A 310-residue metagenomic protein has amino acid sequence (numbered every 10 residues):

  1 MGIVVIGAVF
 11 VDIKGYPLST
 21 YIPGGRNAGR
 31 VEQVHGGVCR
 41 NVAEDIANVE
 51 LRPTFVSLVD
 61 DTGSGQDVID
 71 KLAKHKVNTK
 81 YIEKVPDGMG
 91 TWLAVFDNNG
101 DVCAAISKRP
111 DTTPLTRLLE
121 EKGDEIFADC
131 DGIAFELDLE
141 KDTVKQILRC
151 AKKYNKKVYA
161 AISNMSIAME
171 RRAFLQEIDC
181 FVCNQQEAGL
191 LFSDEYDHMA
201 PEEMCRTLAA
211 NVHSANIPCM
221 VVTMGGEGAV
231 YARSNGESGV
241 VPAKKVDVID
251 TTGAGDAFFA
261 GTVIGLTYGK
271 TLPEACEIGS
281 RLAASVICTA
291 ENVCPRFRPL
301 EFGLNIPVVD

Functional and structural regions predicted by a protein language model:
M1-D70, K74, W92: Glycine-rich phosphate/adenosyl-contacting loop at the front of the ribokinase-like
I3, H198-D310: Conserved phosphate-binding/catalytic region of the ribokinase-like
T20-A28, N184, G239-A243: Short glycine/proline- and charge-enriched loop/turn segments that cap or connect secondary-structure elements
K71-P86: A glycine-rich helix N-cap at a beta->alpha junction
K84, A94-G132, L137: Conserved phosphate-binding/catalytic loop of the ribokinase/pfkB sugar-kinase fold
L148, K152-K157, I162-S238: Conserved phosphate/ATP/ADP-binding segment of small-molecule kinases
